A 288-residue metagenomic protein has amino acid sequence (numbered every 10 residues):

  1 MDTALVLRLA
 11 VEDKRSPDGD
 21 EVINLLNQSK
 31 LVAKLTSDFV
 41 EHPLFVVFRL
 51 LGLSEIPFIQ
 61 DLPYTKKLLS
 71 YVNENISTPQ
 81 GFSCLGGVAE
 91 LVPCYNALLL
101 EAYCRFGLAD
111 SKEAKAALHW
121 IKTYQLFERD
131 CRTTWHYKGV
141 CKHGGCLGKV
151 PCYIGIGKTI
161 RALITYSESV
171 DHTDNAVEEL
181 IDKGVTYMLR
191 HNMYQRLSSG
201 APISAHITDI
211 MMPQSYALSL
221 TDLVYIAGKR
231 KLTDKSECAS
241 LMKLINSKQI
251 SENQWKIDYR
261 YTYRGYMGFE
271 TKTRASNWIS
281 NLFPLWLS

Functional and structural regions predicted by a protein language model:
M1-S288: Preference for long, amphipathic alpha-helical scaffolds in soluble/luminal domains and all-alpha bundles
